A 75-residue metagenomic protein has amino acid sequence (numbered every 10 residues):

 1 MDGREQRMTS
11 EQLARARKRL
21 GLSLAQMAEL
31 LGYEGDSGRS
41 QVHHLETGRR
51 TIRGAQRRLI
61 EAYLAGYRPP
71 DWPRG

Functional and structural regions predicted by a protein language model:
M1-R19, P70: A short, Lys/Arg-rich alpha-helix, primarily the initiator
K18, S40, R57-R58: Hydrophobic alpha-helical segments, especially transmembrane helices and their immediate juxtamembrane helical caps
Q26-L31: Short alpha-helical "recognition helix" segments of helix-turn-helix
G32-T51: Recognition helix of helix-turn-helix/homeodomain-like DNA-binding domains that insert into the DNA major groove
T47-R74: DNA major-groove recognition helix of helix-turn-helix/homeodomain DNA-binding modules
